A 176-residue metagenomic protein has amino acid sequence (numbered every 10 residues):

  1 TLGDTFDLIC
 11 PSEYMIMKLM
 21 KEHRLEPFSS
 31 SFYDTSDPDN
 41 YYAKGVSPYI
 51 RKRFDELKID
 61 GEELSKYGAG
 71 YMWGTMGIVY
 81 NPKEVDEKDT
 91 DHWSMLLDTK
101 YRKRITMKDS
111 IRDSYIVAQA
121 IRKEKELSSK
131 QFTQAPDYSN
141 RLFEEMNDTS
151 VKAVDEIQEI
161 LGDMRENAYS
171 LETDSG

Functional and structural regions predicted by a protein language model:
T1-I9: Conserved N-terminal structural module of periplasmic/extracytoplasmic solute-binding proteins
C10-M15, D174-G176: Beta->alpha turn/N-cap motifs
Y14-K18, H23, D91, M95 (+4 more regions): Extracytoplasmic/secreted proteins, especially bacterial periplasmic and envelope-associated proteins
Y14-W73, E87-H92: Hinge/lid segment of periplasmic solute-binding proteins
G74-G77, I116: Small-molecule pocket liners
G77-E84: A bilobed periplasmic-binding-protein/Venus flytrap-type ligand-binding module shared by bacterial periplasmic
E84-I105: Hinge/capping helix and adjacent helix->loop/strand transition within the periplasmic-binding protein
R104-I121, K125-G176: Ligand-binding pocket segment of bilobal, Venus flytrap-like solute-binding proteins
